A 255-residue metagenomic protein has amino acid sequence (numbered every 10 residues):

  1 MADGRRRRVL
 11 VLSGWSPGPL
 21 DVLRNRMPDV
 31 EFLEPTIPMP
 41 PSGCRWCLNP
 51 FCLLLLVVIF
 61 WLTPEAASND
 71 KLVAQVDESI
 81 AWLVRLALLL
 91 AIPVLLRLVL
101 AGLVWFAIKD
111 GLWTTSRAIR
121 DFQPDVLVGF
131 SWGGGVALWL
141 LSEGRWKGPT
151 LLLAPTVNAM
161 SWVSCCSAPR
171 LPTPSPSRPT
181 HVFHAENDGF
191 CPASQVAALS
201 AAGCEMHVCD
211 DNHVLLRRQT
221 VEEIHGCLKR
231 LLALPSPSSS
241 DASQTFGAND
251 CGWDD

Functional and structural regions predicted by a protein language model:
A2-L56, W61-L83: Short, surface-exposed "cap/lid" segments of acyl-processing enzymes
G14, I37-P40, L151-M160, A185-N187 (+1 more regions): Active-site nucleophile loop of the alpha/beta-hydrolase fold
C47, L98-D121: Alpha/beta-hydrolase active-site loop
L127-V128, T150: Conserved alpha/beta-hydrolase fold motif
V128-L138: Gly/Ala-rich beta-loop-alpha elbow adjacent to hydrolase catalytic centers
S175-P176, H181-H184, D188: Short beta-strand/loop motif that positions the catalytic acidic residue of the alpha/beta-hydrolase fold
G189-Q195, L216: Conserved alpha/beta-hydrolase "acid-adjacent" motif
D211-E222: Catalytic histidine-centered segment of alpha/beta-hydrolase-like enzymes
